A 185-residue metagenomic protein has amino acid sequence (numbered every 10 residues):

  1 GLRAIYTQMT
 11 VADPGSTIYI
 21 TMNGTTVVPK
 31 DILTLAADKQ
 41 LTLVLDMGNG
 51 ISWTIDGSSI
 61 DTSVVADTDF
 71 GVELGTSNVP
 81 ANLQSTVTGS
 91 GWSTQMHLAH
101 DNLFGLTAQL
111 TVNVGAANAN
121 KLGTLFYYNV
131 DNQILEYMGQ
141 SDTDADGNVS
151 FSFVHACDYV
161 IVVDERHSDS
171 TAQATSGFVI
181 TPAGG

Functional and structural regions predicted by a protein language model:
G1-D131, R166, G184: Proteolytic processing hotspots in large secreted/extracellular or virion-associated proteins and select intracellular
V112-V114, T143, F153, P182: Hydrophobic residues in beta-strands and at strand termini
N132-Q140: Surface-exposed loop/edge segments in extracytoplasmic proteins
D142-N148: Short, solvent-exposed loop/turn segments in extracellular or other extracytoplasmic domains
N148-D169: C-terminal beta-strand-rich structural cap/linker in extracellular carbohydrate-active enzymes
Q173-G185: Short, solvent-exposed loop/edge segments of extracellular or virion-exposed proteins
